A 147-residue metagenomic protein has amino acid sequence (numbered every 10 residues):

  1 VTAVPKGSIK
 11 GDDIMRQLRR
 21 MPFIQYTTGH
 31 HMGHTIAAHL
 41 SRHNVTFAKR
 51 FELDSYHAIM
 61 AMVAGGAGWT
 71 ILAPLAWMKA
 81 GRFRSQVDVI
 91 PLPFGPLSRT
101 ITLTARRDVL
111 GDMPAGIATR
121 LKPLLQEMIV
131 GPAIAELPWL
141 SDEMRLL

Functional and structural regions predicted by a protein language model:
A3-S8, D88-L140: A late-sequence structural motif
I9-M15, M21-H43, G111-T119, E127-L137: Secondary-structure junction motif
G11-R16, H57-D108, G116: Beta-alpha-beta core module
R19-P22, F47, R99-T102: Short amphipathic alpha-helical segments
P22, G66-A67, L140-S141: Conserved functional loop/turn residues at catalytic and ligand-binding sites
Q25-Y26, V45-S55: Short beta-strand-to-loop elements that line the ligand-binding cleft of bilobed periplasmic-binding protein-like
R42-V45, R82-F83: Short helix-capping segments at alpha-helix termini
M144-L147: Short, low-order "capping/linker" segments at domain edges
